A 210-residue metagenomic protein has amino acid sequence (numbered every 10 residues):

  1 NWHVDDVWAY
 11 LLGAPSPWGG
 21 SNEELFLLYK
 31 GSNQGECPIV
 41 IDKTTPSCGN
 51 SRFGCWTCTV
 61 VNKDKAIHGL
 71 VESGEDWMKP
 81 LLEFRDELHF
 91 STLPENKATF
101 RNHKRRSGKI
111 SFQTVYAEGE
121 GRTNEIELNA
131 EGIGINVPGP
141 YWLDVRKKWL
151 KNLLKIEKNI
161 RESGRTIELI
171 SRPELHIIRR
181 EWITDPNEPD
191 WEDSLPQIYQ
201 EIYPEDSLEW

Functional and structural regions predicted by a protein language model:
N1-W210: Nucleotide-activated chemistry modules centered on ATP-dependent adenylation/adenylyltransferase
